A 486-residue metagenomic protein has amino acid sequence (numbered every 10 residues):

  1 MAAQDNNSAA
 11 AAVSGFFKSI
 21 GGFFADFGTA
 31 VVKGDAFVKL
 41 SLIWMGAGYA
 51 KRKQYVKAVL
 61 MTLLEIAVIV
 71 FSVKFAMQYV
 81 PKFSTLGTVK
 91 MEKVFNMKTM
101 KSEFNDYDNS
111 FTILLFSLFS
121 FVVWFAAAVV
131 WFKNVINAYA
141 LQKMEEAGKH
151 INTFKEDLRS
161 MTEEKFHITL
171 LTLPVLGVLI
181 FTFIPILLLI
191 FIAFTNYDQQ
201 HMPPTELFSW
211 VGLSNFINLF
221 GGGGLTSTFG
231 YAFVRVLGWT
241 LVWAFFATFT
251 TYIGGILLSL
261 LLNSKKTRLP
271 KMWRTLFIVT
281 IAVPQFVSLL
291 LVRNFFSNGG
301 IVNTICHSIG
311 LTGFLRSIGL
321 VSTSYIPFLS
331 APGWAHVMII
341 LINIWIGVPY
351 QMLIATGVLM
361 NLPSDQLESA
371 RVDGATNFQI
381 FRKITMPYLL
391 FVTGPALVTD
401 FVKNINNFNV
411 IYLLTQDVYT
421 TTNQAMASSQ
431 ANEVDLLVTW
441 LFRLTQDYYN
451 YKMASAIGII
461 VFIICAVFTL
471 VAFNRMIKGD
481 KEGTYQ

Functional and structural regions predicted by a protein language model:
A2-A25, D35-A36, I43-A47, Y55-A58 (+6 more regions): N-terminal signal-anchor/first transmembrane alpha helix
K53, F75-M91, V122: Transmembrane-helix bundle segments that line or gate the permeation/cavity pathway in multi-pass membrane proteins
Q54-Y55, N450: Residues in the short coil linking paired helices within alpha-helical repeat scaffolds
A76-K82, F166-Q486: A structural signal for multi-pass alpha-helical bundles of membrane permease subunits that mediate small-molecule
F83-N105: Perimembrane loop-to-helix junctions flanking transmembrane segments
